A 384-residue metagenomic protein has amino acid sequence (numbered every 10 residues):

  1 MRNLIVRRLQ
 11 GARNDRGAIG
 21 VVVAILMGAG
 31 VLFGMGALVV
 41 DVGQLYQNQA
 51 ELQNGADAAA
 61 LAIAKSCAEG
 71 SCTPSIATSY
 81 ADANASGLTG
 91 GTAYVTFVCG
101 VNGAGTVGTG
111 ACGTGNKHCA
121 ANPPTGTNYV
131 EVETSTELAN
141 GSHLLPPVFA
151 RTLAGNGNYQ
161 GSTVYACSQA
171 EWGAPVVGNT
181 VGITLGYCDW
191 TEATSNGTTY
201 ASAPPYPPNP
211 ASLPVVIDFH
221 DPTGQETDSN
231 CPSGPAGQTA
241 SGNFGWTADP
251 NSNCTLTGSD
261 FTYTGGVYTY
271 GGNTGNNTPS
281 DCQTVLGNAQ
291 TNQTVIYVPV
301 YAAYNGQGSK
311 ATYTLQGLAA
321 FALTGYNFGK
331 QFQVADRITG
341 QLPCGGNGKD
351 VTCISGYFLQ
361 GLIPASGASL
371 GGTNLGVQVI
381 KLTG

Functional and structural regions predicted by a protein language model:
M1-D82: Alpha-helical assembly-interface signal, strongest on the long, hydrophobic N-terminal helix that forms
S71-T78, D82, G91-G384: N-linked glycosylation sequons
